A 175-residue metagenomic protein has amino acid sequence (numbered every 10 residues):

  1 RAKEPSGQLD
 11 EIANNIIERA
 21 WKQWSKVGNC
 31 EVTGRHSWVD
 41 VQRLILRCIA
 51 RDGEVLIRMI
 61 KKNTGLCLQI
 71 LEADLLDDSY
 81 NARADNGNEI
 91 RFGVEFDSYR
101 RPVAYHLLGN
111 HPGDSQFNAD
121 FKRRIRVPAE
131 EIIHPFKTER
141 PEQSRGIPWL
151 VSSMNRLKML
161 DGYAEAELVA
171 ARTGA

Functional and structural regions predicted by a protein language model:
R1-I49: Extended, helix-rich architectural segments
L46-A175: Structured, contiguous alpha/beta core segments that scaffold functional sites
